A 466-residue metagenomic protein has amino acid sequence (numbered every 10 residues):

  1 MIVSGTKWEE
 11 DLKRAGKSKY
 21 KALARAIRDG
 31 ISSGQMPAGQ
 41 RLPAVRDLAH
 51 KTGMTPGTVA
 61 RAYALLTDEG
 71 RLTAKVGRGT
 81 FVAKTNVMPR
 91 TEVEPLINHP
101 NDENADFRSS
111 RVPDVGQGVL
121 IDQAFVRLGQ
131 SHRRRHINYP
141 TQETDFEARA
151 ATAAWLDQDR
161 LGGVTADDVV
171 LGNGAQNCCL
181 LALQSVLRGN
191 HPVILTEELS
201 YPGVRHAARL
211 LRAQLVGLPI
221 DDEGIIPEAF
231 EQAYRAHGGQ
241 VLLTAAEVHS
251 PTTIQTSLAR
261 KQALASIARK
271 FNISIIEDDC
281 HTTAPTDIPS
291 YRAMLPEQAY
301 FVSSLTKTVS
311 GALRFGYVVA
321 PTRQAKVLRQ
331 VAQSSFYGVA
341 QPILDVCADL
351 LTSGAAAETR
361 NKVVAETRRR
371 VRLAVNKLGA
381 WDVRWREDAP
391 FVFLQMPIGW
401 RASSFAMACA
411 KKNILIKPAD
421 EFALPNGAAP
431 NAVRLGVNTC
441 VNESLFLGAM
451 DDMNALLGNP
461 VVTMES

Functional and structural regions predicted by a protein language model:
M1-G129, R134-N138, Q333-A340, K362-E366 (+5 more regions): N-terminal basic, amphipathic alpha-helical segments
T73-K75, V164, W385, I416-K417: Short beta-strand "wing" residues that participate in macromolecule-binding interfaces
R135-F271, T282-Q298, G458-E465: Conserved core of the PLP fold type I
T196, G217, I275-E277, C347 (+1 more regions): Hydrophobic residues in well-ordered beta-strands that form the structural core
F301-V364, V462: Conserved core segment of the aminotransferase class I/II
V319, F393-Q395, G436-N438: Short hydrophobic/aromatic beta-strand micro-patches that form the beta-sheet surface supporting nucleotide- or nucleic
V364-V375, V383-M396, A408: Conserved glycine-rich beta-strand-loop-beta hairpin in the small C-terminal domain of fold type I
